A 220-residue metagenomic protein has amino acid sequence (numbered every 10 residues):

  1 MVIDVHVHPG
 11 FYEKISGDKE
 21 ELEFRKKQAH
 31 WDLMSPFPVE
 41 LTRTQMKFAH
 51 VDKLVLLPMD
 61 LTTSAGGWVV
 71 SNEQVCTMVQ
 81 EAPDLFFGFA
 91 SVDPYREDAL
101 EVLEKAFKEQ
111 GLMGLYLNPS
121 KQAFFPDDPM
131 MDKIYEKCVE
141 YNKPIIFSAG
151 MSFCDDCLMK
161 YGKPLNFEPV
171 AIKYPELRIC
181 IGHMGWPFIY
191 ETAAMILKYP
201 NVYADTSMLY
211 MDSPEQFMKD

Functional and structural regions predicted by a protein language model:
M1-K133, K137, Y141, Y190 (+1 more regions): Mid-domain alpha/beta scaffold segments of enzyme catalytic cores
Q110-G114, F125-D220: Catalytic pocket-lining loop regions of alpha/beta-barrel enzymes, especially the amidohydrolase/enolase/GH5 lineages
